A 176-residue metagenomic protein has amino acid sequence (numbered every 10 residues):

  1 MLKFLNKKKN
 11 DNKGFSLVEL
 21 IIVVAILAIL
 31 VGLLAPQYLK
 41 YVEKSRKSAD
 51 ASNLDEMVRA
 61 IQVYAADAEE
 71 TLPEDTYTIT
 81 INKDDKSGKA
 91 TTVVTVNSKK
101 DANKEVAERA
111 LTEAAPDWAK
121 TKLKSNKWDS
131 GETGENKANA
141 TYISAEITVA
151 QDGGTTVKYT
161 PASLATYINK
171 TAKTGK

Functional and structural regions predicted by a protein language model:
M1-F15: N-terminal leader/signal peptides at the extreme start of proteins
N6, G32-A35, K44-K47: Short, conserved catalytic or interaction motifs in soluble domains
N12-Y38: N-terminal single-pass transmembrane signal-anchor helix
L39-E56: Aliphatic-rich helix starts adjacent to a transmembrane/signal segment
R59-I81: Alpha-helix exit/C-cap motif
T71-E74, D85, T92-K100, V106-E113: N-terminal amphipathic/basic membrane-interacting segments and domains, especially the gasdermin N-terminal
K83-A90, T112-D117, T121-K176: Short, surface-exposed interaction loops/tails
